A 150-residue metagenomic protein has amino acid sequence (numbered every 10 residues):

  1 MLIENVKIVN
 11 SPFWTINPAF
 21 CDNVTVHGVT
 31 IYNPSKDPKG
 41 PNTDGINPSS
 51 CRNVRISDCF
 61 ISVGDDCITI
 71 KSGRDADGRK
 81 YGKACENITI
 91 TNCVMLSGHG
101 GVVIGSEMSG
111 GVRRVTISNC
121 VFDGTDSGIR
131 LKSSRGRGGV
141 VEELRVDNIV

Functional and structural regions predicted by a protein language model:
M1-V150: Extracellular/periplasmic carbohydrate-active domains that bind, remodel, or depolymerize complex polysaccharides
